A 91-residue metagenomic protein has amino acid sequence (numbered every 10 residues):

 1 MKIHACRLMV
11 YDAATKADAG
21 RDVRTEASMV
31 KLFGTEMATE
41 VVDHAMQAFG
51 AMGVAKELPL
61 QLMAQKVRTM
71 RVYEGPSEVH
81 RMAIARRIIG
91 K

Functional and structural regions predicted by a protein language model:
M1-K91: Alpha-helical interface subdomain recognition
